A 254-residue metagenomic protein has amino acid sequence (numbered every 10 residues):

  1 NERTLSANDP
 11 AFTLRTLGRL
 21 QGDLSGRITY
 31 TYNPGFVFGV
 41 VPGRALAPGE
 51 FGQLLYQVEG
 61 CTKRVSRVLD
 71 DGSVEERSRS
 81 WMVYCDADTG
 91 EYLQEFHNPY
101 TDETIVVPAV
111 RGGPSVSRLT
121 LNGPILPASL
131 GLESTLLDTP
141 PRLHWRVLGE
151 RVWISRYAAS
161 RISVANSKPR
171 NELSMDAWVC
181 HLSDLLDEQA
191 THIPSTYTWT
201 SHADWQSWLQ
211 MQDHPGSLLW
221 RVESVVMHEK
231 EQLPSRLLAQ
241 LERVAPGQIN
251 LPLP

Functional and structural regions predicted by a protein language model:
E2-D88, R221-P254: N-terminal segment immediately downstream of the Sec signal-peptide cleavage site in secreted/extracellular proteins
T4, F12, G26, T89 (+5 more regions): Low-complexity, compositionally biased segments
L14, Y32-P34, F38-V40, V58 (+10 more regions): Intrinsically disordered, low-complexity regions enriched in small/polar residues
E50-S183: Predominantly extracellular/secreted and cell-surface proteins with exposed, flexible low-complexity segments
D138-P254: A eukaryote-biased signal for long
